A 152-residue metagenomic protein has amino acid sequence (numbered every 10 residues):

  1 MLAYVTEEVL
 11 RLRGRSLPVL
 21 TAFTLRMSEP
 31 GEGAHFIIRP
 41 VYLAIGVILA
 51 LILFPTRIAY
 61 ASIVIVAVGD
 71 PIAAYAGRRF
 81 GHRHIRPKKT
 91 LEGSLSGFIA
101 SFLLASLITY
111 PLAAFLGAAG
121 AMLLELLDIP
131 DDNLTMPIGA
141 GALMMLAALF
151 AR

Functional and structural regions predicted by a protein language model:
V5-L104, L112-A151: Interhelical loop and helix-boundary elements at the membrane-water interface of polytopic inner-membrane proteins
